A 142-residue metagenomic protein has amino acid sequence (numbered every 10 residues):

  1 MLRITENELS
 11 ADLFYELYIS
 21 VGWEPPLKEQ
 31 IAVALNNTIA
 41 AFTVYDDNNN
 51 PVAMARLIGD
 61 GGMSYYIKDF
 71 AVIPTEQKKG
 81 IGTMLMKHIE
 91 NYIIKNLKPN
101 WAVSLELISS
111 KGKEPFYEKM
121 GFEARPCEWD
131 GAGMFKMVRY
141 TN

Functional and structural regions predicted by a protein language model:
M1-E29: Short amphipathic alpha-helix that is part of the acyltransferase structural core
E6-N7, N100-N142: C-terminal "cap" of GNAT-fold acetyltransferases
A32-L35, I39-A55: Conserved beta-hairpin
M63-P74, K78, A132: Conserved acetyl-CoA binding element of GNAT-fold acetyltransferases
E76, G80-H88: Conserved acetyl-CoA pyrophosphate-binding loop and the N-cap/start of the following alpha-helix in GNAT-like
I93-N100: Alpha-helix termini
